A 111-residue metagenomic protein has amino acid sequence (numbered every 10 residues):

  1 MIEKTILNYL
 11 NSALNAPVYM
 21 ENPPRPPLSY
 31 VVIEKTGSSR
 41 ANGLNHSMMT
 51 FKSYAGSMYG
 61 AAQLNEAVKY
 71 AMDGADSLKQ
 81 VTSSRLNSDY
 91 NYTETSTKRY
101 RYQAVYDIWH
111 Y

Functional and structural regions predicted by a protein language model:
M1-A16, R25, E34-Y111: Charged, amphipathic alpha-helical segments and their flanking helix caps
E21-P23: Polyanion-binding surfaces on beta-sheet-dominated domains and ring/shell assemblies
P27-S29: Histone-fold modules and their flanking histone-like tails across chromatin and transcription assemblies
